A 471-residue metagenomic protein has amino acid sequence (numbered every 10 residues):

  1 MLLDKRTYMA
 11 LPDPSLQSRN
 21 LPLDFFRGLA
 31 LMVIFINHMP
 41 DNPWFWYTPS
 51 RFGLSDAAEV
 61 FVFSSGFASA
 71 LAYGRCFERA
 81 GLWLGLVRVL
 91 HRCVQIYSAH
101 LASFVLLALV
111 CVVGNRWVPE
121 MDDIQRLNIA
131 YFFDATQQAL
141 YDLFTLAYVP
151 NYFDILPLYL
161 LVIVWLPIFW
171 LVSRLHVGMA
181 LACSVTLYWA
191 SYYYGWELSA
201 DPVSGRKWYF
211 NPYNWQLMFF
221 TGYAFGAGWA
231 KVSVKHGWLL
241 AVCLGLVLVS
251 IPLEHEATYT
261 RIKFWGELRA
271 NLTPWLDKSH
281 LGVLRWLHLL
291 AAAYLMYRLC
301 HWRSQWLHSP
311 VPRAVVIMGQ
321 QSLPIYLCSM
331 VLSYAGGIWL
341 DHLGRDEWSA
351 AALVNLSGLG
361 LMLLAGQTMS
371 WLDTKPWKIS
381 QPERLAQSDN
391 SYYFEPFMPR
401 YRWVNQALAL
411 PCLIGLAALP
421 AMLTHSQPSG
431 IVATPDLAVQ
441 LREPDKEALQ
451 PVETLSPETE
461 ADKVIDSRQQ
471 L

Functional and structural regions predicted by a protein language model:
L2-E453, D462-L471: Alpha-helical transmembrane segments and their immediate juxtamembrane cytosolic regions
